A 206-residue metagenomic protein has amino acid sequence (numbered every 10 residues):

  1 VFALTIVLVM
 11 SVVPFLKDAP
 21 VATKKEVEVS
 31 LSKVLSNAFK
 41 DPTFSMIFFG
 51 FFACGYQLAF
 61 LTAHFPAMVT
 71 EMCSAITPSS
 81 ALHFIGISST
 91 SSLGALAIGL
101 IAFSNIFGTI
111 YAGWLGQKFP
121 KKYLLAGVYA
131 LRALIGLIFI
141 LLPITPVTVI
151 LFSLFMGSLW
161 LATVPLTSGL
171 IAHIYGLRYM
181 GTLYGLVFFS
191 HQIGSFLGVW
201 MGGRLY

Functional and structural regions predicted by a protein language model:
V1, V69-T70, L115-G116, M201-Y206: Interfacial helix-cap and linker-helix signal at transmembrane-aqueous boundaries of multi-pass secondary transporters
V1-P14: Symmetry-related core transmembrane helices of the 12-TM Major Facilitator Superfamily/SLC fold
L16-K33: Flexible cytoplasmic inter-helical loops of multi-pass small-molecule transporters
F39-W114, K121, V164, G198-V199: Extracytoplasmic gate region of multi-pass secondary transporters
F52, G99-F103, A130, G185-I193: Transmembrane alpha-helical cores of Major Facilitator Superfamily
F60, S92-N105, T109-L170: C-terminal transmembrane helical hairpin of 12-TM major facilitator-type secondary transporters
L161, I174-Y206: A late C-terminal transmembrane helix in Major Facilitator Superfamily
